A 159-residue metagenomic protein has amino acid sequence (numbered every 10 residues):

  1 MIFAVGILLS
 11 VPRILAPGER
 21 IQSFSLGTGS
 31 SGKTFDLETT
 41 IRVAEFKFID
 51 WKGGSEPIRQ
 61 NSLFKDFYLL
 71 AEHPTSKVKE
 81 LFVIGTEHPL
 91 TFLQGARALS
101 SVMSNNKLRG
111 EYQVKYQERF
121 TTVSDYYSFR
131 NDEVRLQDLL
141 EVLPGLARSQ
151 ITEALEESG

Functional and structural regions predicted by a protein language model:
M1-S23: Acidic-basic catalytic patches of nuclease active cores, encompassing PD-(D/E)XK and other metal-cofactor nuclease
M1-V5, T34-I41, E133-D138: Short low-complexity stretches enriched in small and charged residues
R20-T40: Active-site metal-binding core of divalent-cation-utilizing nuclease and nuclease-like domains
L37-K52: Conserved catalytic cores of phosphodiester-cleaving nucleases, focusing on short active-site segments
F48-S104: Catalytic cores of nucleic-acid endonucleases
E87-G159: Domain-level recognition of nuclease-like catalytic cores that cleave nucleotide substrates
